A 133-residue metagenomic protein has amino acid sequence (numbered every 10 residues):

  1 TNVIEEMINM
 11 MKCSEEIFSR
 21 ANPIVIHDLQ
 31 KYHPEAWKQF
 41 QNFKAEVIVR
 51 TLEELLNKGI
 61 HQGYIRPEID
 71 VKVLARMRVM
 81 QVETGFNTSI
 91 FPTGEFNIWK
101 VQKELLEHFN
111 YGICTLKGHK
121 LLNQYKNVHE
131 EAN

Functional and structural regions predicted by a protein language model:
T1, P23-L29, H61-Y64, N87-G94 (+1 more regions): Short, flexible helix-adjacent loops and helix caps
T1-I24, A75-R78, Q102: Hydrophobic alpha-helical connector segments
I4-E5, F43-K44, H61-M77, E95-E104: All-alpha amphipathic helical-bundle segments outside canonical DNA-binding/catalytic cores that form hydrophobic
M10-A21, V47, Q81-T88, G112-L116: Phosphate/oxyanion-binding loops and surfaces in catalytic or ligand/nucleic-acid-binding neighborhoods
E16, R20-E53, N57-Y64, E68-V73: Short secondary-structure transition hinges
R50, E54-K58, Q62, P92-N133: C-terminal peripheral helix-coil segments that are non-catalytic and often amphipathic
